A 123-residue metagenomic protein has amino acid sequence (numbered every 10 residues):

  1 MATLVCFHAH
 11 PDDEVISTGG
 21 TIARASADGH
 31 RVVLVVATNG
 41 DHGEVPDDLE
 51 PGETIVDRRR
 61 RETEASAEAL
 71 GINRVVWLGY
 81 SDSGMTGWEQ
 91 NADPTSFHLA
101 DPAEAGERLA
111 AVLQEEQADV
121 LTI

Functional and structural regions predicted by a protein language model:
M1-E116: Active-site rim/loop-helix segments in enzyme catalytic domains that contact anionic ligands
A118-I123: Extended, charged catalytic domains and RNA/DNA-binding interfaces, predominantly in divalent-metal-using enzymes
